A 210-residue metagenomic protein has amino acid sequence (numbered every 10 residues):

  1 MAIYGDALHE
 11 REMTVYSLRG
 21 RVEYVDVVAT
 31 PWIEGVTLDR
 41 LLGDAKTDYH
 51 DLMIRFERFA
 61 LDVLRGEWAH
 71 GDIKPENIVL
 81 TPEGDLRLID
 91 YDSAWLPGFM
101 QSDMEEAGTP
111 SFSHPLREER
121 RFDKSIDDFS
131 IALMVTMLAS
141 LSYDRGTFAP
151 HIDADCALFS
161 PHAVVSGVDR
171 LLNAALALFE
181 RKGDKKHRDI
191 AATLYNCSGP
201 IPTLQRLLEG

Functional and structural regions predicted by a protein language model:
I3-L52: Conserved structural core of kinase catalytic domains
D48-D62: Conserved alphaE helix
A60-T81: Catalytic-loop of the protein kinase fold
D90-W95: Activation of the activation-loop gatekeeper triad in protein kinase-fold domains
Q101-R117: Conserved activation segment of eukaryotic-like protein kinases, specifically the C-terminal portion of the activation
L116-S125: Conserved end of the kinase activation segment
I131-A139: Short, conserved alpha-helix in the C-lobe of eukaryotic-like protein kinase catalytic domains
S140-G210: Helical subdomain adjoining the active site within ATP-dependent kinase catalytic cores
